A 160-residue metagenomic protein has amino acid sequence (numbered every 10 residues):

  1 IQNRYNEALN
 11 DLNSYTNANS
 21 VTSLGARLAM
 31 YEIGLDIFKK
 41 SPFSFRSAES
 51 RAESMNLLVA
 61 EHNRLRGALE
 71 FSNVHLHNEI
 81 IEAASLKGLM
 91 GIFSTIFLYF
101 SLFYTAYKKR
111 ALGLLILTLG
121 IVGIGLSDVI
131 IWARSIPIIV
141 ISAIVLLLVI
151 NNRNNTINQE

Functional and structural regions predicted by a protein language model:
I1-N17, L35-K39: A membrane-periplasm/extracellular boundary helix in multi-pass inner-membrane enzymes that assemble envelope glycans
N10, K40-F43, L89, D128-I131: Generic structural signal for secondary-structure transition and capping sites
N17-K87: Long extracytoplasmic/lumenal interhelical loops at the membrane interface of multi-pass membrane proteins
F43, L102-T105, V122-L126: Hydrophobic membrane-targeting alpha-helices
L76, L86, L126, I130-I138: Replace "multi-pass membrane enzymes" with "multi-pass membrane proteins
L86-L119: Hydrophobic transmembrane alpha-helices and their immediate junctions
L117-V122, W132-E160: Transmembrane alpha-helices of multi-pass inner-membrane enzymes
